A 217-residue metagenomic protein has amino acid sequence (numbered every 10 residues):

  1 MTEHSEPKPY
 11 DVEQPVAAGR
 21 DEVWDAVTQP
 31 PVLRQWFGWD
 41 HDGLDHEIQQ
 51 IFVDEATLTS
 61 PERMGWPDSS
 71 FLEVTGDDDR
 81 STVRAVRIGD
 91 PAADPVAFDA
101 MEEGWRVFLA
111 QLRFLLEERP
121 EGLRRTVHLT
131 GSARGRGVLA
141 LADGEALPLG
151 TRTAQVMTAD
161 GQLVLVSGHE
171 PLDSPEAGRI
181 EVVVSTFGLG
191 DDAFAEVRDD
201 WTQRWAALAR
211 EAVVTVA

Functional and structural regions predicted by a protein language model:
M1-H46, F98-D143: Hydrophobic ligand-binding cavity/cleft-lining segments
S5, T57-T59, L147-L149, A159: A generic structural signal for short, non-catalytic loop/turn and secondary-structure boundary residues
Q14, E47, S81, A85: Functionally constrained cores in energy, signaling, and assembly domains
Q35-L72, G76-D78: Glycine/small-residue-rich interface belts in oligomeric ring/scaffold proteins and their assembly partners
P61-E103, L123-T126, R152-A217: Beta-strand/loop substructures that line and gate deep hydrophobic ligand-binding cavities in soluble
R136-M157: Aromatic/basic-lined ligand-recognition segments that form π-stacking hydrophobic pockets flanked by Lys/Arg to engage
